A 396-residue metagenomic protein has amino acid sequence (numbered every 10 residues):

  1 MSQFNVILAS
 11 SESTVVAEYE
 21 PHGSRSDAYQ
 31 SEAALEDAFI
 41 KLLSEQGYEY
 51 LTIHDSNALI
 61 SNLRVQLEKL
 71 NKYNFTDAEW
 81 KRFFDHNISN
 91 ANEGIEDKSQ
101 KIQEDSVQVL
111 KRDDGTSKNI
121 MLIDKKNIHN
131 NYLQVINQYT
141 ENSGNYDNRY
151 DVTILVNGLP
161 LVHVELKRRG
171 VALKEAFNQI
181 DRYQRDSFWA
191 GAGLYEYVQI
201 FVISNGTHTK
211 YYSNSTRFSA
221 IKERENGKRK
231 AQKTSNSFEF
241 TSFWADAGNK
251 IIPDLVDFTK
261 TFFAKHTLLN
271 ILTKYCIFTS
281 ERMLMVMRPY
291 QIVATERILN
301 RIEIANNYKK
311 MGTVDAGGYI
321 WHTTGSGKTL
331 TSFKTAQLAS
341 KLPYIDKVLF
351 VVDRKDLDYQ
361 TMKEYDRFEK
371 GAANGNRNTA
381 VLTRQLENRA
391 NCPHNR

Functional and structural regions predicted by a protein language model:
S2-K347, D356-A372, R389-P393: ATP-dependent helicase/translocase motor core
F350: Glycine-rich and small/hydrophobic secondary-structure elements
D353: Short beta->alpha hinge that forms the Motif I/post-I loop of the SAM-binding pocket
A372-T379: Acidic/polar loop patches that form or flank catalytic/metal-binding clefts of enzymes that bind anionic ligands
V381-N395: Conserved motor-coupling elements within RecA-like helicase/translocase cores
